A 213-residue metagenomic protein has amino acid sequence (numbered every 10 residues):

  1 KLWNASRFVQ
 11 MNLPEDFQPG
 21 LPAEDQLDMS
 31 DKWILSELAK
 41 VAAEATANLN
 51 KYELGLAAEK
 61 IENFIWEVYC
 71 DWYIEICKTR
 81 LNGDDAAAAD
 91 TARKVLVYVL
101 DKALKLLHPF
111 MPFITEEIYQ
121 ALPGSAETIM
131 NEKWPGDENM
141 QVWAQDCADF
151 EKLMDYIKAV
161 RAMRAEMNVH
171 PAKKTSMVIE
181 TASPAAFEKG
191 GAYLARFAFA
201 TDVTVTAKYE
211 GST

Functional and structural regions predicted by a protein language model:
K1-T213: Feature 926 captures the class I aminoacyl-tRNA synthetase adenylation module centered on the KMSKS loop
